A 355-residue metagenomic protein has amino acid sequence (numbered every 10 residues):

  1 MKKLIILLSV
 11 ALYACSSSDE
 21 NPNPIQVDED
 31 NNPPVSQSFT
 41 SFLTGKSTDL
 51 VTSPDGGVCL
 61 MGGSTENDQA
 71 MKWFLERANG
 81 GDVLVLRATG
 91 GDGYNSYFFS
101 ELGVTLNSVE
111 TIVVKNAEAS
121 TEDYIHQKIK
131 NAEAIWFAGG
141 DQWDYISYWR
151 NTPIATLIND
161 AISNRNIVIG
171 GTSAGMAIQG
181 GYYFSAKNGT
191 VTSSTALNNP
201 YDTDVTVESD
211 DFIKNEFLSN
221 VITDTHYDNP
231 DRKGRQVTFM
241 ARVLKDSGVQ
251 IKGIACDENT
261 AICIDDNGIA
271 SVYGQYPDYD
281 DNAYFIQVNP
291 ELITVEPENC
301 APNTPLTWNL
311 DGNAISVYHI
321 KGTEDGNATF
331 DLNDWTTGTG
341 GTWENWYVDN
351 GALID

Functional and structural regions predicted by a protein language model:
L4-L12: Sec-dependent N-terminal signal peptides
L12-Q37: Bacterial Sec-dependent N-terminal signal peptides
D28-G80, G90, N95, T190-D355: C-terminal and late-domain segments of enzyme folds
E66-Q127: ATP/NTP phosphate-donor binding region
K128, N151-R165: Catalytic-core regions built around general acid/base machinery
W136-G139, I162-Y183: Catalytic nucleophile loop
Q142-T152: Glycine/threonine-rich flexible loop motifs
